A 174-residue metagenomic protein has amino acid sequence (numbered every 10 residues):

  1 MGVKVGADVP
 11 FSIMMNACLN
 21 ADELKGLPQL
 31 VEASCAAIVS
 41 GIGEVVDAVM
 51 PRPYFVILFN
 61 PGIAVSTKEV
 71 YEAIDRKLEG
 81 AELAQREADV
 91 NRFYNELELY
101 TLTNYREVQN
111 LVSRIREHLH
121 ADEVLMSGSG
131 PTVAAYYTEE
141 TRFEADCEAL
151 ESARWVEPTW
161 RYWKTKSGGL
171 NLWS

Functional and structural regions predicted by a protein language model:
M1-E123, Y136-S174: ATP-dependent small-molecule kinase catalytic core of the GHMP/sugar-kinase superfamily and closely related
P131-V133: Conserved glycine-rich beta-strand-loop-beta hairpin in the small C-terminal domain of fold type I
